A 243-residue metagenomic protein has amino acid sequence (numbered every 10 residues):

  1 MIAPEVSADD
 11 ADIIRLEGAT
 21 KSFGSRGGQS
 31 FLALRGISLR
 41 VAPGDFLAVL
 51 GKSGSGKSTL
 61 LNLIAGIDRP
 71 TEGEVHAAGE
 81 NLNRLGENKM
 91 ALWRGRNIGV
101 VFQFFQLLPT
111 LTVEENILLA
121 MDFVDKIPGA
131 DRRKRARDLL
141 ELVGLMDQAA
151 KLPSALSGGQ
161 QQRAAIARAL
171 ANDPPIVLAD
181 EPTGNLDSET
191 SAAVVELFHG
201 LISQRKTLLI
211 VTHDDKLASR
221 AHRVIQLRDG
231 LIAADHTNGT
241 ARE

Functional and structural regions predicted by a protein language model:
M1-S22, A234-E243: ABC-family P-loop ATPase nucleotide-binding domain
A11-L227: ABC family nucleotide-binding domain
V224-T237: H-loop (His-switch) and adjacent beta-strand-loop-beta switch element of ABC-type ATPase nucleotide-binding domains
